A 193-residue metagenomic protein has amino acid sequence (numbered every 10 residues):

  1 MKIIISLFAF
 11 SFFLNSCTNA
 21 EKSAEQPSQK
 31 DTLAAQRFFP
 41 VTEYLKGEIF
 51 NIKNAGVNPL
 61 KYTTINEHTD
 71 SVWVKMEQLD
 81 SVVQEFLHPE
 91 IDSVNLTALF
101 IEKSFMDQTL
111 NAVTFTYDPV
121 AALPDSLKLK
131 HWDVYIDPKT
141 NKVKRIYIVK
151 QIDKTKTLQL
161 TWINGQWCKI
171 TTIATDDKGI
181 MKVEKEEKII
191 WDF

Functional and structural regions predicted by a protein language model:
M1-I5: Positively charged n-region of N-terminal signal peptides that target proteins for export
L7-S11: Alpha-helical transmembrane segments
F13-S16: C-terminal motif of bacterial Sec signal peptides marking the signal peptidase cleavage site
T18-E21: Bacterial signal peptide processing site
Q26-N51: Post-signal peptide N-terminal segment of mature Sec-exported envelope proteins
P40, K75-E77, D137: Alpha-helix initiation/capping motif
E48-W132: Surface-exposed acidic loop/strand-edge motifs in secreted or periplasmic proteins that form small linear binding
T114-F193: Gly/Pro-enriched, hydrophobic low-complexity segments that function as extracytoplasmic propeptides/linkers
